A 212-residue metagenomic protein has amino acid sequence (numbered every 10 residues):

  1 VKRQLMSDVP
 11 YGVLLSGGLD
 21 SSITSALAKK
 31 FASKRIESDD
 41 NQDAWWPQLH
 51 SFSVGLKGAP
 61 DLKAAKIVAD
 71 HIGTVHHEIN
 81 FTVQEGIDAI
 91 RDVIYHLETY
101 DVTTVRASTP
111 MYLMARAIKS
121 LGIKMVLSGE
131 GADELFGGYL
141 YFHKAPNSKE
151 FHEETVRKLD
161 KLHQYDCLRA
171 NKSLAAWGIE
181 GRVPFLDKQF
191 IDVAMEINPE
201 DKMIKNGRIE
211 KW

Functional and structural regions predicted by a protein language model:
V1-W212: ATP-dependent adenylate-handling active sites, centered on carboxylate activation for C-N bond formation
